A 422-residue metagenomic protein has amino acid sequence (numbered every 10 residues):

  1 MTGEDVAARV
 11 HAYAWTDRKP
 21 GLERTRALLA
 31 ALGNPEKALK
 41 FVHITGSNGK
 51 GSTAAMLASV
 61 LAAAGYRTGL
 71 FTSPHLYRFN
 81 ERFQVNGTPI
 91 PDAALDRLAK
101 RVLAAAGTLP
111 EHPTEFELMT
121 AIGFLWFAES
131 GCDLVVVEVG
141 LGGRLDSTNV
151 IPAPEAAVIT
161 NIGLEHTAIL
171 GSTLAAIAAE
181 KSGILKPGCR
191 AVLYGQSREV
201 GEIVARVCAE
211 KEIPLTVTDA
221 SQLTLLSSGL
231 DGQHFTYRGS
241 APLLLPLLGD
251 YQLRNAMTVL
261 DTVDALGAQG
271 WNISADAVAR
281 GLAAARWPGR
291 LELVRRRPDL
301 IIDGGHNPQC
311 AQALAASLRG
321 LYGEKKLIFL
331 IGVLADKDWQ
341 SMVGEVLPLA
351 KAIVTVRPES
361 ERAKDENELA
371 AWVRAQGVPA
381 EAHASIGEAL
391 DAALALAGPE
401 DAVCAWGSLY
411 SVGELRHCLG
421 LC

Functional and structural regions predicted by a protein language model:
M1-T16: Charged, amphipathic alpha-helical linker segments immediately N-terminal to NTP-binding catalytic cores
D17-R18, L22, R26-K37, A63-P152 (+2 more regions): ATP-dependent carboxylate-amine ligase catalytic core
A38, L134-V137, L145-V158, I162-H166 (+2 more regions): Nucleotide phosphate-binding/pyrophosphate-handling subdomain across enzymes that bind or process nucleotide phosphates
I44, S52-G69: A conserved segment at the C-terminal end of the G1
F71, Y194-G195, V207-G229, P246-D250 (+6 more regions): Beta-strand->loop->alpha-helix junctions that form or flank phosphate-binding loops in nucleotide-handling enzymes
P110-E111, L118, G131-E138, P154-G239 (+2 more regions): Acidic, Mg2+-coordinating active-site environments of NTP-dependent enzymes
Y194-T216, D231, D299-I302, P308 (+1 more regions): C-terminal helical cap/extension that packs against the catalytic core of soluble nucleotide-cofactor enzymes
